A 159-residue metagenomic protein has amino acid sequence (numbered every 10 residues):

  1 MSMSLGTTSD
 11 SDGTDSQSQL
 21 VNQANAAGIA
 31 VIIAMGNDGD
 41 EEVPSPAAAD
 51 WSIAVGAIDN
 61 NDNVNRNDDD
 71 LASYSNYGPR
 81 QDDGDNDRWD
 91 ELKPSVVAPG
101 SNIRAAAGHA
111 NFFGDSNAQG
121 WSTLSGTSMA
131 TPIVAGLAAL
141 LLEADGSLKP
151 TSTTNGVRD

Functional and structural regions predicted by a protein language model:
M1-G13, A34, D145: Short acidic, glycine-rich surface-loop motifs adjacent to enzyme active sites
M1-S2, G13-V31, D40-A57, D68-A98: Mature extracellular/periplasmic domains of secretome proteins
G6-D10, N37-E41, I53, I58-N63 (+3 more regions): Solvent-exposed loop/turn segments at secondary-structure junctions within structured extracellular/periplasmic domains
T7, S73-P79, A105, T123 (+1 more regions): Generic structural "secondary-structure junction" signal
S9, G13-S16, D38, A47 (+2 more regions): Extracytoplasmic/periplasmic, Sec-exported soluble proteins
N25-G28, G56-D62, G100, L141-D145 (+1 more regions): A generic secondary-structure signal for well-formed alpha-helical elements
S45, G100-D159: Hydrolase catalytic cores
